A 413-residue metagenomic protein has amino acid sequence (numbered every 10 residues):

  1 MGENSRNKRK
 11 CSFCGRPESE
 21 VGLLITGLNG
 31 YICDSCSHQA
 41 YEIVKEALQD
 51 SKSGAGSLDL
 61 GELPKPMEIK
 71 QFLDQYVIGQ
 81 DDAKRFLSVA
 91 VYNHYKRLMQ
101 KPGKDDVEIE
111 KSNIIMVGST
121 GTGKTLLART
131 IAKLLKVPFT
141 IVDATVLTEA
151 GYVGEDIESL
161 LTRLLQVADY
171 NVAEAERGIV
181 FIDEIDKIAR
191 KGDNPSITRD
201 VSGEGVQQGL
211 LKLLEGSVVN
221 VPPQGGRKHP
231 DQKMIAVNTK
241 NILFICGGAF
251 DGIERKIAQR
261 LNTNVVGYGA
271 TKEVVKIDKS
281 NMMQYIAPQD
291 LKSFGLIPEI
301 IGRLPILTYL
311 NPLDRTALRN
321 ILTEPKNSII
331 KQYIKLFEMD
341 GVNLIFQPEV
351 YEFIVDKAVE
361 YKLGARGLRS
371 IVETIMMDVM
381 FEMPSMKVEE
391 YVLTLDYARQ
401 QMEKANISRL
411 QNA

Functional and structural regions predicted by a protein language model:
G2-T26, G30-C36, Y41-G79, K84-T140 (+2 more regions): AAA+ P-loop NTPase nucleotide-binding core of proteostasis motors
